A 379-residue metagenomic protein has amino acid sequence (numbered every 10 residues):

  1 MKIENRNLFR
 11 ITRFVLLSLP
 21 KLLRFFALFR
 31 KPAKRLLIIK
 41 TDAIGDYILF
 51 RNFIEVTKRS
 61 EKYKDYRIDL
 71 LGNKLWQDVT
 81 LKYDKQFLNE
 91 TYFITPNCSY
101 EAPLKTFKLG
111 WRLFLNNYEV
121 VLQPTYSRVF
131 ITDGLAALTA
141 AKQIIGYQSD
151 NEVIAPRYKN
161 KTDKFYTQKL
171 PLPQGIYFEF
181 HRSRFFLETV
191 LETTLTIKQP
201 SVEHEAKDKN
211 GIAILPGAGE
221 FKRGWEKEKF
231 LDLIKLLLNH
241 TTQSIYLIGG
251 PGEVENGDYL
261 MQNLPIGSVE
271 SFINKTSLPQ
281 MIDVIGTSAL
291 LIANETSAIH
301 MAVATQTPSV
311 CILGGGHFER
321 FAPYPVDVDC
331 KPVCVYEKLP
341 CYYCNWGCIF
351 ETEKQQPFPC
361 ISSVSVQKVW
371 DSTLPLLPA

Functional and structural regions predicted by a protein language model:
M1-A379: Catalytic machinery of carbohydrate-active enzymes, primarily nucleotide-sugar-dependent glycosyltransferases
